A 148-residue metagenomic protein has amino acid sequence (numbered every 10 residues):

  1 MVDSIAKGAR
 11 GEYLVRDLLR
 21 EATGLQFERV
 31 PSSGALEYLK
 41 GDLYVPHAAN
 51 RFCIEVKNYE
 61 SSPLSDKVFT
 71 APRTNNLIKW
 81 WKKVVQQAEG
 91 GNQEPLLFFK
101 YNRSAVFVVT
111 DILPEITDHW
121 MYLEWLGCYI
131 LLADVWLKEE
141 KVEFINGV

Functional and structural regions predicted by a protein language model:
M1-V148: Catalytic phosphate/metal-binding cores of nucleic-acid and nucleotide-processing enzymes, i.e., regions that mediate
